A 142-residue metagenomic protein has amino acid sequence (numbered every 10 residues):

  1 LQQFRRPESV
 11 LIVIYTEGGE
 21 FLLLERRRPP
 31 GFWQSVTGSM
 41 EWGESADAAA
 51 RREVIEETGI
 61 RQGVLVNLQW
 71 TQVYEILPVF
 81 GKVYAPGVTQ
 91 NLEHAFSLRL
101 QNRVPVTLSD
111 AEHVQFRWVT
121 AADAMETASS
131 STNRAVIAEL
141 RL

Functional and structural regions predicted by a protein language model:
L1-F21, W42: Conserved N-terminal beta-strand and adjoining loop/helix that marks the start of the Nudix/MutT-like hydrolase domain
L23-R26: Short, acidic/hydrophobic/Gly-rich beta-strand patch recurrent on exposed beta strands that often constitutes part
P29-F32: A conserved beta-turn-beta hairpin within the catalytic core of GNAT-like acetyltransferases that forms part
Q34-T37: A short gly/proline-enriched turn/hairpin at secondary-structure junctions
M40-T132: Unchanged
E139-R141: Hydrophobic alpha-helical interaction segments
